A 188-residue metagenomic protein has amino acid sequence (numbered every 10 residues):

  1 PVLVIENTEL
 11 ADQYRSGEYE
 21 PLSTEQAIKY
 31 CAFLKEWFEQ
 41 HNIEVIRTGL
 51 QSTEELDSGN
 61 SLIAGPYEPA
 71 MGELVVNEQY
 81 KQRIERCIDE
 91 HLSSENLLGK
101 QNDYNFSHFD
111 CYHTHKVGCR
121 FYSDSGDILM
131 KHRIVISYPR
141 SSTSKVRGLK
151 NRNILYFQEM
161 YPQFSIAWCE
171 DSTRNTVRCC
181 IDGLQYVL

Functional and structural regions predicted by a protein language model:
P1-S16, L22-E54, E90-H91: Conserved C-terminal portion of the radical SAM core fold that forms the substrate/S-adenosylmethionine-binding
D12-Y19, L62-E68: Short glycine/proline- and charge-enriched loop/turn segments that cap or connect secondary-structure elements
E54-L188: Radical SAM enzyme core and accessory elements
